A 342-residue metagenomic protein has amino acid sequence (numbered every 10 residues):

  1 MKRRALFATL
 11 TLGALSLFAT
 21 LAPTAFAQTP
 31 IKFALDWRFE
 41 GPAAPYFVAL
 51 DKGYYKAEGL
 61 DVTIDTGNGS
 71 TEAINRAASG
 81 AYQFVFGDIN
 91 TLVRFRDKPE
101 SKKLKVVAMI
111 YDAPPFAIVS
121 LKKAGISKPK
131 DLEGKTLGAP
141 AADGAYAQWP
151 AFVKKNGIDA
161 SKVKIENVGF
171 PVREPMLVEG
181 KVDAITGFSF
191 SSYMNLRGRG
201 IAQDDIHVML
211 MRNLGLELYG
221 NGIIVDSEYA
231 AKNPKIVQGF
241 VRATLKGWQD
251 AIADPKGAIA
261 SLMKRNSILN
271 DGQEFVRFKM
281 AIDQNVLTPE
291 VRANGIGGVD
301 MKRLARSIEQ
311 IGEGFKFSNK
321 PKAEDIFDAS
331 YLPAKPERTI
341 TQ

Functional and structural regions predicted by a protein language model:
M1-G13: Bacterial N-terminal signal peptides that target proteins for export
L21-A27: Sec/Tat signal peptide C-region and signal peptidase I cleavage site
A27-E179, D183-F190, M209-M211, L216-E217: Short, glycine-/small- and polar/acidic-enriched structural segments that line small-molecule recognition paths
T63, T71, N167, M209-M211 (+2 more regions): Short linear loop/turn motifs
I89-N90, P99, P171-M176, K181-D271: Pocket-lining segment of extracytoplasmic ligand-binding domains
A160-K164, Q203-H207, I268-M280, F317-D325: Short, surface-exposed acidic
K232-K316: Secondary-structure end/capping motifs
K302-Q342: Conserved C-terminal helix/tail region of periplasmic/extracytoplasmic solute-binding proteins
